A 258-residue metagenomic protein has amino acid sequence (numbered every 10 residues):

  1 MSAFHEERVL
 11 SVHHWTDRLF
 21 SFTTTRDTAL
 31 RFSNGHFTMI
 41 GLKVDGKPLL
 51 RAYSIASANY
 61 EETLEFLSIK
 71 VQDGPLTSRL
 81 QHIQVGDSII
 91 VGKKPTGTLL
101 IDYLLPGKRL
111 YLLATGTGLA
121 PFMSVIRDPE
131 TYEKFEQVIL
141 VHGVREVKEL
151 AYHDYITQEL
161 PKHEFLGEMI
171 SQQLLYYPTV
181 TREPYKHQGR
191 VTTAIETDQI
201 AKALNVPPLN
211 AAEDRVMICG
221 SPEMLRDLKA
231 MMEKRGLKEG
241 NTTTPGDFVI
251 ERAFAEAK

Functional and structural regions predicted by a protein language model:
S2-A3, V141, K148-K258: Reductase modules of NAD(P)H-dependent flavoproteins
S2-V85: Ferredoxin-reductase
G35, G118, S221: Short, conserved phosphate/pyrophosphate- and ester-handling motifs at nucleotide-, phospho-/glycolipid
T38, I89-G92: Generic structural signal for buried aliphatic residues
P95-L105: A short, basic/flexible loop-to-alpha-helix module at the beginning of a structural domain
L110-L113, M217: Conserved beta-strand elements of the Class I
T115-P121: Ser/Thr-glycine-rich phosphate-binding loops at phosphate-binding pockets of nucleotides, nucleotide cofactors
P121-E133: Histidine-anchored nucleotide/phosphate-binding helix
